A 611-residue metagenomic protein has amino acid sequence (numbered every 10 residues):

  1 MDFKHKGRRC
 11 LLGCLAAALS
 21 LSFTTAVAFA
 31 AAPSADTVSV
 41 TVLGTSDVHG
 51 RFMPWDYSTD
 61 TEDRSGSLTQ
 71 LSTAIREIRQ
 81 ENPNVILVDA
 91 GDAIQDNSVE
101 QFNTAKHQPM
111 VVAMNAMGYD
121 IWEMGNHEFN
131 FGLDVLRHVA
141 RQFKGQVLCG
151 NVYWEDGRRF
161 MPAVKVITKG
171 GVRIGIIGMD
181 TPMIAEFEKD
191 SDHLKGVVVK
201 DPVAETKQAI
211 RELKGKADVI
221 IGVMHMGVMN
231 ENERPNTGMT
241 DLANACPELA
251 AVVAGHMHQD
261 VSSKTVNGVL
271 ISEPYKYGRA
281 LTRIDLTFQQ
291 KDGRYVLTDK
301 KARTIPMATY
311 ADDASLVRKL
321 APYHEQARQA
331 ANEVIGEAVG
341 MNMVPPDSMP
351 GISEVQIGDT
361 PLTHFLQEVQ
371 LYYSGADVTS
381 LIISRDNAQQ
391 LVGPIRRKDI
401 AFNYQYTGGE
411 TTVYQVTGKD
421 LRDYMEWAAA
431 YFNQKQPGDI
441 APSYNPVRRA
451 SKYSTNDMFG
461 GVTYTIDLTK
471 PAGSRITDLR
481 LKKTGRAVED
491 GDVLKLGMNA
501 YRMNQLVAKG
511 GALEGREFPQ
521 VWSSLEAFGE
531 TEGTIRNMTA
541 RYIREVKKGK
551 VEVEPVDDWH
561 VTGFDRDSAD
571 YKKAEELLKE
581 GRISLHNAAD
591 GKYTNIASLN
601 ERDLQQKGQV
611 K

Functional and structural regions predicted by a protein language model:
F3-C14: Bacterial N-terminal signal peptides that target proteins for export
F3-H5, T168, K547: Generic cytosolic/nucleocytoplasmic N-terminal low-complexity/intrinsically disordered segments
G13-S22: Bacterial N-terminal signal peptides
L21-F29: C-terminal segment of classical bacterial N-terminal signal peptides
A30-Y310, I357-G358, L362-V369, A508: Acidic, metal/ion-coordinating pockets
D36-T41, R51-T61, S65-A74, Q80 (+5 more regions): Catalytic centers of hydrolytic enzymes
